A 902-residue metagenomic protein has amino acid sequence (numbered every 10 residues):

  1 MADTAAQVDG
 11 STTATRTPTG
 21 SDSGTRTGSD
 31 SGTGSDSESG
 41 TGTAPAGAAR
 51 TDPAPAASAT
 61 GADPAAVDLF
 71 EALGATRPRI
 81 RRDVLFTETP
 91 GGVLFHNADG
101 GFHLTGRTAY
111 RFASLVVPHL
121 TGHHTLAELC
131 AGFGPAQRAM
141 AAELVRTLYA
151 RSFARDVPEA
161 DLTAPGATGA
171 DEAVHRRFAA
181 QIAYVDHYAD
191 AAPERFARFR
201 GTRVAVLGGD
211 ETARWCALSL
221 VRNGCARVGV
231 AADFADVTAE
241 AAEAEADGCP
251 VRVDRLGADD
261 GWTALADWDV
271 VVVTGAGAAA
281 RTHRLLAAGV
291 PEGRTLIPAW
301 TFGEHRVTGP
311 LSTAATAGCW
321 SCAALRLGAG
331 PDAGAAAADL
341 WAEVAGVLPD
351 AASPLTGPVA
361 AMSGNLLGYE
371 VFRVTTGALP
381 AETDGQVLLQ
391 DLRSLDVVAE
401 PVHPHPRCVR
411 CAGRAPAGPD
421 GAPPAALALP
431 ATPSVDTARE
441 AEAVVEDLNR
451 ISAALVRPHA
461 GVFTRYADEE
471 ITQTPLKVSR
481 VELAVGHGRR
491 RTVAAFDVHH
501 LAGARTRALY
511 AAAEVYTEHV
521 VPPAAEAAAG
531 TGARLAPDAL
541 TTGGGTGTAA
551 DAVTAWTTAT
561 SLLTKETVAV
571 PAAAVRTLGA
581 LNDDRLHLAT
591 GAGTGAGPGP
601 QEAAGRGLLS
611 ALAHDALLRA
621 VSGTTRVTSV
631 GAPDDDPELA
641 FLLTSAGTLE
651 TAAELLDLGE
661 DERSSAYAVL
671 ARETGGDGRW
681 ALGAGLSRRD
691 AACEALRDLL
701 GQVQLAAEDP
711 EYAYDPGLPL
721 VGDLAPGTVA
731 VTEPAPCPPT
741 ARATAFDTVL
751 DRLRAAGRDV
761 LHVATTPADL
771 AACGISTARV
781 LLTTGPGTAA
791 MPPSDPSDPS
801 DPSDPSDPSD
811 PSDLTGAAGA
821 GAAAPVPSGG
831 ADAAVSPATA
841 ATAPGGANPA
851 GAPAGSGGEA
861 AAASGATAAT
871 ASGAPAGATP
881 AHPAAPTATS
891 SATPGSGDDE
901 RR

Functional and structural regions predicted by a protein language model:
M1-G10, R16, P45, R50 (+3 more regions): Long, charge-rich, low-complexity alpha-helical segments
A2-D3, P250-G257, A264-S363, T376: E1/E1-like adenylate-forming module used to activate ubiquitin-like modifiers and sulfur-carrier proteins
A6-G10, A62-G92, G100, A417 (+1 more regions): N-terminal basic/disordered segments at the start of proteins
D22-G24, D30-G32, D36-A44, D52 (+3 more regions): Asp/Glu-rich intrinsically disordered low-complexity tracts
L120, A360-E382, L699, V703: Short, hydrophobic alpha-helical segments
G134, V206-E211, A231-A235, V272-A279 (+2 more regions): Structural motif
R177-F178, A276, L379-D798, P894-R902: Helix-biased "structured C-terminal domain" signature
G229-A266: A short, well-structured beta->alpha microelement
